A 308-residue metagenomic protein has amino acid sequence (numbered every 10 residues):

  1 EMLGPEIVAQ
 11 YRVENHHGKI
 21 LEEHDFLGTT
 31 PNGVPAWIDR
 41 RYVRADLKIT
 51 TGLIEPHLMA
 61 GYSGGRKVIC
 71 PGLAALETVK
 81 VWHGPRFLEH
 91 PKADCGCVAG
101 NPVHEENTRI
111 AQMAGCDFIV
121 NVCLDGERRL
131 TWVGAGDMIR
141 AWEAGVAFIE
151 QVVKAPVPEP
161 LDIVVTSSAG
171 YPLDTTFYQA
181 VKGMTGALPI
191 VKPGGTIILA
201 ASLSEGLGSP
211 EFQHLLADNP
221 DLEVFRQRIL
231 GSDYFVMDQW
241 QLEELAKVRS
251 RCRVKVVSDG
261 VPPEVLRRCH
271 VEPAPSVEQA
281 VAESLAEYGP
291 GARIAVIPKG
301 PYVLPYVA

Functional and structural regions predicted by a protein language model:
E1, H24-G28, M59-G64, L130-A135 (+5 more regions): Short acidic, glycine/serine/threonine-rich loops at helix termini
E1-A60: An acidic, phosphate/nucleotide-engaging active-site surface
A36-A45, H57-L58, N107-A111, V152-P156 (+3 more regions): A generic local secondary-structure boundary/capping motif
R44-E127: Internal metal/ion-chelating core segments
I49-T51, D162-S167, I198, A295-V296: Structural motif
A93-Y171: Membrane-embedded hairpin module used as a gating/binding unit in multi-pass transport and secretion proteins
A169-Q179: Short, glycine-rich nucleotide/cofactor-binding loops
A180-A308: C-terminal non-catalytic interaction/assembly regions of soluble proteins
